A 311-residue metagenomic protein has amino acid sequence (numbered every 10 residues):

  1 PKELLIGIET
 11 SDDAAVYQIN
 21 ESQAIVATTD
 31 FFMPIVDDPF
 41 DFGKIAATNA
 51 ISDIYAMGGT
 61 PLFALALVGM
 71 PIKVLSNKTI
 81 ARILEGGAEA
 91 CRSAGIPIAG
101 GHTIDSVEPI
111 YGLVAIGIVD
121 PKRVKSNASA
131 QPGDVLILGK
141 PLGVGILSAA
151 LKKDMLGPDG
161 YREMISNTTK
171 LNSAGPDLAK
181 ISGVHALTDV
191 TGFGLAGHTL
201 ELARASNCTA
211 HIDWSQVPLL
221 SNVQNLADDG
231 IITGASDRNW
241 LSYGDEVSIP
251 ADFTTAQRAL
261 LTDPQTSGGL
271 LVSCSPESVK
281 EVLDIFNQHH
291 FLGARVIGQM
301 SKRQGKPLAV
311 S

Functional and structural regions predicted by a protein language model:
P1-S311: Helix-biased detector of long, well-ordered alpha-helical tracts
